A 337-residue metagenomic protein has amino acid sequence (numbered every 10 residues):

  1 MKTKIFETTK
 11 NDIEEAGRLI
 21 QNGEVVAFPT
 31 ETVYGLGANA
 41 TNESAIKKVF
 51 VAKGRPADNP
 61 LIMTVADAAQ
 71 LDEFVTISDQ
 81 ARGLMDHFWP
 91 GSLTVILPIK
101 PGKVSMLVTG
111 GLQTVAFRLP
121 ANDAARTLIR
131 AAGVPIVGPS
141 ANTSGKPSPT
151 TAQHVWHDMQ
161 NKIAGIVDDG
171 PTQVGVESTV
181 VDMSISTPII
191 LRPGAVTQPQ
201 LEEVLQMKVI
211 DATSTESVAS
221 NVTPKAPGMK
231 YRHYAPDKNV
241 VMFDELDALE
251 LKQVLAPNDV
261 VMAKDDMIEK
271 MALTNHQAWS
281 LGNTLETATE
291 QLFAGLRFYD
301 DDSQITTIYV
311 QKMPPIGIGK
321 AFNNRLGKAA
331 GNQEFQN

Functional and structural regions predicted by a protein language model:
M1-N337: Active-site-adjacent structural elements in enzyme catalytic cores
